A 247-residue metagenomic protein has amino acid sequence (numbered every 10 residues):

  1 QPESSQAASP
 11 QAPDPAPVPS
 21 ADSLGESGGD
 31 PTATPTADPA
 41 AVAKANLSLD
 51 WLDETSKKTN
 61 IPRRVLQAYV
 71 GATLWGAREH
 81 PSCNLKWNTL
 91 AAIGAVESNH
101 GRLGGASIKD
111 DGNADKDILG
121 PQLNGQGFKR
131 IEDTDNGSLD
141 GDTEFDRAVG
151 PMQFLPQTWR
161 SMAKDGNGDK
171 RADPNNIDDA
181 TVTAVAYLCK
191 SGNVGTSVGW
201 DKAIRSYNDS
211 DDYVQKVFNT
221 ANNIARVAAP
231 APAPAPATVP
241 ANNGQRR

Functional and structural regions predicted by a protein language model:
Q1-P2, M152: Generic preference for hydrophobic/aromatic residues in regular secondary structure cores
P2-A77: N-terminal export signals and maturation junctions of secreted/periplasmic proteins
S23-S27, D110, I118, N242: Intrinsically disordered, low-complexity segments enriched in small/polar residues
L49-A233: Catalytic glycan-binding domains that act on GlcNAc-containing polysaccharides
R226-R247: Extended hydrophobic/aromatic segments used for targeting, binding, or gating
